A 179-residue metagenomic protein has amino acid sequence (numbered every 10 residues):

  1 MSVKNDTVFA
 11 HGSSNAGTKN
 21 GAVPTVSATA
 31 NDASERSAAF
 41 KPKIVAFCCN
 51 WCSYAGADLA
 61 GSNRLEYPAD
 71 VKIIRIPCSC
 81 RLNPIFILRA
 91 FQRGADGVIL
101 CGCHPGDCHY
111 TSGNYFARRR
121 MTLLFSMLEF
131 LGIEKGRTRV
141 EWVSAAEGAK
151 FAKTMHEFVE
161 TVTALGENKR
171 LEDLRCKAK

Functional and structural regions predicted by a protein language model:
M1-K179: Iron-sulfur-associated redox domains of electron-transfer enzymes in respiratory and anaerobic energy metabolism
